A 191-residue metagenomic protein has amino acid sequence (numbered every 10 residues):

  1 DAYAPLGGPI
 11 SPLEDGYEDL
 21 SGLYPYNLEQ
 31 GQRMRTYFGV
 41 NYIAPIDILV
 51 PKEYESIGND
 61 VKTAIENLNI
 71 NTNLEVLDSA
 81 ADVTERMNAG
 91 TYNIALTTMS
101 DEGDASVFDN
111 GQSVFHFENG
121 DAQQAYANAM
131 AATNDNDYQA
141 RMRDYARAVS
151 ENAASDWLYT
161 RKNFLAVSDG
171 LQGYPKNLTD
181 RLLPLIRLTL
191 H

Functional and structural regions predicted by a protein language model:
D1-T63, D144: Append "and occasionally in soluble cytosolic enzymes with long acidic Gly/Pro-rich linkers
A2, D19-N27, L49-I57, E75 (+3 more regions): Extracytoplasmic/periplasmic, Sec-exported soluble proteins
A2-Y3, D15, E53, S79 (+2 more regions): Solvent-exposed coil/turn segments that connect beta secondary-structure elements in extracytoplasmic/periplasmic
G8, E29-Y37, N59-N67, A81 (+3 more regions): Solvent-exposed, polar/charged alpha-helical surfaces in well-ordered, non-transmembrane soluble domains, broadly
S11, D15-Q30, T36-V40, E85-G90 (+2 more regions): Short, solvent-exposed loop/beta-turn-alpha elements that line the ligand-binding surface or hinge of extracytoplasmic
T36-D101: Ligand/substrate-recognition segments at binding pockets and active sites
Y37-K52, T98, T133-D169: Bilobed periplasmic-binding protein-like "clamshell/Venus-flytrap" ligand-binding domains
E66, I70, N88, S100 (+4 more regions): Hydrophobic alpha-helix feature that most strongly marks membrane-spanning transmembrane helices and their immediate
